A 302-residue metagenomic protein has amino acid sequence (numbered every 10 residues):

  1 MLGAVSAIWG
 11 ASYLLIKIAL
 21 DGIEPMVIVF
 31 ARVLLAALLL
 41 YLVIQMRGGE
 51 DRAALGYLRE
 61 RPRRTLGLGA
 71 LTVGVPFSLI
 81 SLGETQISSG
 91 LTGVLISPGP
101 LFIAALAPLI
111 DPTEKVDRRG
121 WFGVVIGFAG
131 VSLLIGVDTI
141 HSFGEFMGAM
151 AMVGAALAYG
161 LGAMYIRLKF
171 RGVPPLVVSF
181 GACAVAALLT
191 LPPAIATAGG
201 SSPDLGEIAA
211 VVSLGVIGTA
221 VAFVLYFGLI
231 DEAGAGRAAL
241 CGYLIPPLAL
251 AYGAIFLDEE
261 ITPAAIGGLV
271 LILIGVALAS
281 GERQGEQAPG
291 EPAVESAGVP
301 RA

Functional and structural regions predicted by a protein language model:
M1-F30, L82, A129, H141-L168 (+3 more regions): Glycine-/small-residue-enriched transmembrane alpha-helix faces in small-molecule transporters and effluxers
A7-I8, S12-Y13, Y41-I96, L133 (+1 more regions): Specific transmembrane alpha-helical segments of multi-pass solute transporters/efflux pumps, especially DMT/EamA
G10, L14, Y41, G69-G74 (+8 more regions): Hydrophobic/small/kink-forming positions within alpha-helical transmembrane segments of polytopic membrane proteins
A19, I28, R32, G83 (+7 more regions): Hydrophobic/aromatic residues within transmembrane alpha-helices of multi-pass small-molecule transporters
D21-M26, F30, Y57-P62, W121 (+3 more regions): Juxtamembrane helix-entry segments on the extracytoplasmic side of multipass membrane proteins
A31, V73, F77, T92-P98 (+2 more regions): Helix-helix packing/entry segments at the starts of transmembrane helices
L40, P98-P100, L106, V116-D138 (+5 more regions): Hydrophobic transmembrane alpha-helices of multi-pass small-molecule transport proteins
E60-L68, K115-G127, V173-A182, G234: Cytoplasmic-side transmembrane-helix entry/capping segments in multi-pass membrane proteins
